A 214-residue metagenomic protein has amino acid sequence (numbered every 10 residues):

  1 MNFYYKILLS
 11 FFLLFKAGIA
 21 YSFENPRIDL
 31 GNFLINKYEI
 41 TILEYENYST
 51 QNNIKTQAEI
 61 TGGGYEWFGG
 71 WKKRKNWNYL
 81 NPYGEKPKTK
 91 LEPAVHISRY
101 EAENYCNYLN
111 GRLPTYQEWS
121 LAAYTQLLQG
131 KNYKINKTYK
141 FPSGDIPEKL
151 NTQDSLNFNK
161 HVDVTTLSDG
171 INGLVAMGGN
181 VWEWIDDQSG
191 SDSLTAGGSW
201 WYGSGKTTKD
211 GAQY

Functional and structural regions predicted by a protein language model:
N2-P82, R99-Y100, T125-Q129, G190: Short, compositionally biased
G62-W67, K72-Q213: Functional-site microenvironments in short loops/helix caps that host divalent-cation chemistry
